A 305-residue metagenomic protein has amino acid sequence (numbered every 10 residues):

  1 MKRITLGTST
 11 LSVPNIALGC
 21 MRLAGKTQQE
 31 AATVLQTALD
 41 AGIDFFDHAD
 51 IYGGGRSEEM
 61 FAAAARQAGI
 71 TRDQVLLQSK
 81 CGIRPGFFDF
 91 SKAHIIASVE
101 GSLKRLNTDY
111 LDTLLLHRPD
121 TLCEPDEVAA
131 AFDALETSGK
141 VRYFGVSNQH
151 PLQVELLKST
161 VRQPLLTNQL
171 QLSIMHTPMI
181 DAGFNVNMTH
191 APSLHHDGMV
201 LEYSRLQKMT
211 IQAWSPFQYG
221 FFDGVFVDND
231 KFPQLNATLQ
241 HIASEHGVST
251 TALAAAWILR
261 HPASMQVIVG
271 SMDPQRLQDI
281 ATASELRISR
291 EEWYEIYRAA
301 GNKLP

Functional and structural regions predicted by a protein language model:
M1-V75, T137, Q218: N-terminal binding-site loop/beta-alpha segment at the start of enzyme catalytic domains that lines or forms
L18, H48, S79, T113-L116 (+4 more regions): Conserved beta-strand positions
G19-Q29, C81-A93: Active-site mouth loops of central-metabolism enzymes
T27-A38, F90-R105, L152-E155: Short, acidic/polar
I43, T108-L111, V141, L165: A structural motif
D73-P85, Q169-I174: A short, structured active-site edge motif that brings together acidic residues
L103-E124: Active-site groove signature of glycoside hydrolases
P125-P305: Beta/alpha (TIM)-barrel catalytic core signal, keyed to glycine-rich beta->alpha loops juxtaposed to Asp/Glu that bind
